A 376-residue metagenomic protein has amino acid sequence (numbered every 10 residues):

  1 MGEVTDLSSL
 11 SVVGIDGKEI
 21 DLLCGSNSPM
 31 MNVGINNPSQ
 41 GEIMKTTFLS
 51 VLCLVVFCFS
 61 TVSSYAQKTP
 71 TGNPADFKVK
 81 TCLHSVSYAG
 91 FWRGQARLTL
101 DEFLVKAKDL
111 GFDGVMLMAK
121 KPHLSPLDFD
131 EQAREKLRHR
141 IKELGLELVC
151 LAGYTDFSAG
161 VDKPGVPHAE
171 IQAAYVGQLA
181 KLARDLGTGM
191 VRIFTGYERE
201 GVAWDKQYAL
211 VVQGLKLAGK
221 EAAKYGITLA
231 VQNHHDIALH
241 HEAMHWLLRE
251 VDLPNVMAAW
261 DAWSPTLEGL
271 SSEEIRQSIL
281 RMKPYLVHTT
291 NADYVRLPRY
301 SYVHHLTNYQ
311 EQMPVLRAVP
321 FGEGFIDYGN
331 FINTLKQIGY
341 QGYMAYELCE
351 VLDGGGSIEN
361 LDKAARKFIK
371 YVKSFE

Functional and structural regions predicted by a protein language model:
L7-S8, P38: N-terminal amphipathic/hydrophobic targeting modules at extreme N-termini, encompassing cleavable Sec/SRP-type signal
S26-I43: Short, Lys/Arg-enriched N-terminal segments with co-localized hydrophobic residues within the first ~10-30 amino acids
E42-L52: Bacterial N-terminal signal peptides that target proteins for export
V51-S60: Bacterial N-terminal signal peptides
Y65-M190, K206, Q213-K216, A223 (+7 more regions): N-terminal pre-domain/capping segments
D76-K78, V115, K216-F325, G329: Acidic/histidine-rich catalytic cores of soluble enzymes
V86-Y88, M118-K120, G153-D156, G196-E198 (+4 more regions): Active-site beta-loop-alpha junctions enriched in small/polar residues
L182-W204, Y225-I237, Y346: Active-site groove signature of glycoside hydrolases
